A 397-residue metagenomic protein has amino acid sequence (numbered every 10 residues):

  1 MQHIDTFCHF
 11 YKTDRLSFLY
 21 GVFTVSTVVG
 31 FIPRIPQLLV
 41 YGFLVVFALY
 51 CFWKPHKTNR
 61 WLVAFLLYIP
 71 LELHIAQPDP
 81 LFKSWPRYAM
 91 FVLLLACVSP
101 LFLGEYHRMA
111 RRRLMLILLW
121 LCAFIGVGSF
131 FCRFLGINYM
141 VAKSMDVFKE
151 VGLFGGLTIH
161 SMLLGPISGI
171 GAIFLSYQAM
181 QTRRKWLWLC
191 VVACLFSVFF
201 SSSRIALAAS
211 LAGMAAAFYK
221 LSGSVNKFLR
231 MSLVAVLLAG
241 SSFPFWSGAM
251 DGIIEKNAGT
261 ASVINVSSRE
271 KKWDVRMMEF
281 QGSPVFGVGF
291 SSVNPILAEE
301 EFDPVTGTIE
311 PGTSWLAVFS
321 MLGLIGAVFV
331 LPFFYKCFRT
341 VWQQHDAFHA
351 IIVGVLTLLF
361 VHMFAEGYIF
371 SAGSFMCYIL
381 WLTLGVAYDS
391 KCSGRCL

Functional and structural regions predicted by a protein language model:
M1-K54, F65-P78, F91, L359-V361: N-terminal signal-anchor transmembrane segment
M1-R15, K54-H56, T182, Q343-A347 (+1 more regions): A juxtamembrane structural motif centered on a specific transmembrane helix
W53, K185, A215-Y219, V225-L229 (+1 more regions): Hydrophobic transmembrane alpha-helices and their immediate junctions
W61-P70, P80-L103, R113-G126: Aromatic-anchored transmembrane helix interface
R113-M140, T158-K220: Alpha-helical transmembrane segments of multi-pass inner-membrane proteins
F131-R133, F218-T260, M277-G282, F290: A membrane-periplasm/extracellular boundary helix in multi-pass inner-membrane enzymes that assemble envelope glycans
Y139-A142, T260-L322: Long extracytoplasmic/lumenal interhelical loops at the membrane interface of multi-pass membrane proteins
I352-H362, G367-L397: Transmembrane alpha-helices of multi-pass inner-membrane enzymes
